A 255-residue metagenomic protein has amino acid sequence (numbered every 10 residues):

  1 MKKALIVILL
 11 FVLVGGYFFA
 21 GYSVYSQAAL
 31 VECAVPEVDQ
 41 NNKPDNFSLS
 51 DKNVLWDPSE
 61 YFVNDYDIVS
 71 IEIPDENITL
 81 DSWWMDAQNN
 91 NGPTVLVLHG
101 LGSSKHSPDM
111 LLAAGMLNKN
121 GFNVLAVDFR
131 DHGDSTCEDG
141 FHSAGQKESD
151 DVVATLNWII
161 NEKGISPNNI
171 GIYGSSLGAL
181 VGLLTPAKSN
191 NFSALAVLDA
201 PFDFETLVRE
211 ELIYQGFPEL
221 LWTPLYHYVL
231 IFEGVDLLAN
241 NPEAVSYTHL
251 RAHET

Functional and structural regions predicted by a protein language model:
M1-E60: N-terminal targeting or regulatory segments adjacent to alpha/beta-hydrolase or S9 domains
K52-A87: N-terminal cap/lid segment of alpha/beta-hydrolase-fold proteins
N77-Q88, G92-Q146: Membrane-embedded segments
H142-K163: Alpha/beta-hydrolase active-site loop
I165-G174: Alpha/beta-hydrolase fold nucleophile elbow
S176-A179: Active-site loop->helix "elbow" adjoining a glycine-rich segment at hydrolase catalytic centers
L184-V235: Hydrolase active-site cap/lid region
T248-T255: Conserved small/polar residues in nucleotide/adenosyl-binding loops
